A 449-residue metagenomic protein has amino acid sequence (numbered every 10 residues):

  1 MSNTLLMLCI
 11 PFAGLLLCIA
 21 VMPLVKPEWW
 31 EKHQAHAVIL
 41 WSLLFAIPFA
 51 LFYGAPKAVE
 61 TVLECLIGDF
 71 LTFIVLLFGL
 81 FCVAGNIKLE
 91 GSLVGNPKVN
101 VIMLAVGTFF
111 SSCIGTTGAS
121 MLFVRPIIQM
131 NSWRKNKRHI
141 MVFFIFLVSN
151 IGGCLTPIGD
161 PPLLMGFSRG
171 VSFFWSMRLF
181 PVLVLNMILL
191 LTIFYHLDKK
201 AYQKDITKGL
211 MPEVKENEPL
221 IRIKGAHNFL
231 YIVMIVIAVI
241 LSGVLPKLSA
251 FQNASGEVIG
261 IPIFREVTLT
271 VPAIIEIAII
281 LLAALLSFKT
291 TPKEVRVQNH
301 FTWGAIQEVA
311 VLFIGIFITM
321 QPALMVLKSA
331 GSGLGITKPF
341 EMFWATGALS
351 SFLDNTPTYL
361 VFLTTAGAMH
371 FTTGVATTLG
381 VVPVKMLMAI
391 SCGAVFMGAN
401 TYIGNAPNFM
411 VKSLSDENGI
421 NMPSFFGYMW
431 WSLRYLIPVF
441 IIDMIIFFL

Functional and structural regions predicted by a protein language model:
M1-L8, F12, C18, L43-I47 (+4 more regions): Intrinsically disordered, low-complexity non-transmembrane regions of multi-pass membrane transporters
M1-L8, W29-V38, V59-L71, F173-V182 (+5 more regions): Interfacial loop-to-helix junctions that mark the boundaries of transmembrane helices in multi-pass membrane
M7-I19, H33-A50, F70-G79, A105 (+4 more regions): Hydrophobic mid-bilayer segments of alpha-helices in multi-pass membrane transport proteins, especially secondary
P27, A46-D69, F78-G95, F109-L122 (+3 more regions): Transmembrane alpha-helix boundary signature
P48-F49, S111, L122-N136, I140-V142 (+5 more regions): Membrane-interfacial helix-loop connectors
E64-L76, W175-I193, P262-L281, W344-S350 (+1 more regions): Alpha-helical transmembrane segments
L155-T156, F174-I223, F396-L449: Juxtamembrane and boundary regions of transmembrane helices in multi-pass small-molecule transporters and channels
M234-V361, T365-A368: Transmembrane helical segments that form the transport core of multi-pass membrane transport proteins
